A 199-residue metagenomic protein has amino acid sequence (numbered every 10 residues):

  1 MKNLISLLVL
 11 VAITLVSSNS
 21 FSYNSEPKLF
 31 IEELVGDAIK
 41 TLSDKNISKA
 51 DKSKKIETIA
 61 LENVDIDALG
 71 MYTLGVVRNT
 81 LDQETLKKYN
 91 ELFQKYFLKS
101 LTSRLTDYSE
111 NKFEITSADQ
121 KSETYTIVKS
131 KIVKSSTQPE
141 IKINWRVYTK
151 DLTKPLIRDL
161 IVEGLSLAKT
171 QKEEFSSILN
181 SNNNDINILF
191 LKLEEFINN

Functional and structural regions predicted by a protein language model:
K2-L10: Sec-dependent signal peptide recognition, specifically the positively charged N-region followed immediately by
S17-N19: N-terminal signal peptide c-region/cleavage motif recognized by signal peptidases
F21-Y23: Boundary of Sec targeting at the N-terminus
S25-S103: Early exported N-terminus immediately downstream of N-terminal targeting peptides
T73, F93, S117-D119, I132-K134 (+2 more regions): A mature extracytoplasmic/lumenal domain signature
K99-I141, F196-N199: Surface-exposed, charged secondary-structure patches
E140-K142, R146-K169: Short beta-strand edge/turn micro-motifs at domain boundaries
D159-N199: Low-complexity, intrinsically disordered terminal/linker segments enriched in charged and Gly/Pro repeats
